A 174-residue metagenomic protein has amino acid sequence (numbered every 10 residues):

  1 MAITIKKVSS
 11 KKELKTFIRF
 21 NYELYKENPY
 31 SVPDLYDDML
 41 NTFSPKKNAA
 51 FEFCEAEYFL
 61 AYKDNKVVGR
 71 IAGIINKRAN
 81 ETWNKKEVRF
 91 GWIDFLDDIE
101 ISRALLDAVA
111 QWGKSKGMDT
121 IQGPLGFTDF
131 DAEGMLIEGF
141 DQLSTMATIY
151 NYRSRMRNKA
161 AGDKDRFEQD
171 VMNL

Functional and structural regions predicted by a protein language model:
M1-P45, R166-L174: Short amphipathic alpha-helix that is part of the acyltransferase structural core
S44-L60: A short helix-loop-beta-strand connector motif used in the catalytic cores of GNAT acetyltransferases and, in some
A56-I71: Conserved beta-hairpin
V67-E81: Glycine-rich active-site/cofactor-binding loop and its immediate structural neighborhood
N80-M172: Acyl-donor binding region in acyl/amide transferases
